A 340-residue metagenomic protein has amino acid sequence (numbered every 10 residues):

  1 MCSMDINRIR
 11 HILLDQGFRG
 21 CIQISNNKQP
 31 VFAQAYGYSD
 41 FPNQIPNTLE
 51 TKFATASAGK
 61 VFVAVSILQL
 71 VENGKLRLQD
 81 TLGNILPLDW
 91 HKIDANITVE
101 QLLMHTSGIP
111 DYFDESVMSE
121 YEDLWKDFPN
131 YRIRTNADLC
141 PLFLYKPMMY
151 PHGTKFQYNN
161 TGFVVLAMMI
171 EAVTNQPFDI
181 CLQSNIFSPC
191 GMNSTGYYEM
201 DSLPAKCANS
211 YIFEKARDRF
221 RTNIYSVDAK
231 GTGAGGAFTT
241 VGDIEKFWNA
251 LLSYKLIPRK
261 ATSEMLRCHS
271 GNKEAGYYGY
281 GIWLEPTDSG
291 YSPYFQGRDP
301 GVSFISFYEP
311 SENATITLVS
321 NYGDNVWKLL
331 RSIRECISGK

Functional and structural regions predicted by a protein language model:
C2-T55: Short, conserved catalytic-motif segment at the N-terminal edge
C21-I24, G281-W283, S306: Short beta-strand scaffold segments in enzyme catalytic cores
K28, A54-L82, L166-E171, I244 (+1 more regions): Active-site SXXK
P30, T287-D288, D324-K340: Short, gly/Ser/Thr-rich active-site loops of penicillin-recognizing serine hydrolases
V31, F304-Y322: Short, well-ordered beta-strand elements
Y38-F41, D228, G323-D324: A short acidic/small-residue loop/turn micro-motif
F53-A56, F156-Y158: Catalytic tyrosine of NAD(P)H-dependent dehydrogenase/reductases that use a Tyr as the general acid/base
I93-R298: Short, surface-exposed loop or secondary-structure junction motifs that flank catalytic or metal-binding residues
